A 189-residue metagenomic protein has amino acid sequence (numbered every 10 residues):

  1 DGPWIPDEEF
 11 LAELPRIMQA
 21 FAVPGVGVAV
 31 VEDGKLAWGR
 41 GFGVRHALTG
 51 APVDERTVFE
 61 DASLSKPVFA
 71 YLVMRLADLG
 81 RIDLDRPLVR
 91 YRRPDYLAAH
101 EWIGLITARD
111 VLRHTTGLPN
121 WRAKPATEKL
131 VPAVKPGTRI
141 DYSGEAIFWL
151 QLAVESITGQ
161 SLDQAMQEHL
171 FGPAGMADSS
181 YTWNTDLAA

Functional and structural regions predicted by a protein language model:
G2-F59, R81-D83, R90, A123-A133: Short, conserved catalytic-motif segment at the N-terminal edge
M18, A77-D78, M166: Alpha-helix C-terminal capping/helix-coil junction sites
F42-H46, A99-A189: Short, surface-exposed loop or secondary-structure junction motifs that flank catalytic or metal-binding residues
F59-A62, I140: Catalytic tyrosine of NAD(P)H-dependent dehydrogenase/reductases that use a Tyr as the general acid/base
K66: Short, conserved phosphate/pyrophosphate- and ester-handling motifs at nucleotide-, phospho-/glycolipid
L84-A99, G172-A174: Short, glycine/proline-biased beta-turn/loop segments that scaffold the active-site neighborhood
